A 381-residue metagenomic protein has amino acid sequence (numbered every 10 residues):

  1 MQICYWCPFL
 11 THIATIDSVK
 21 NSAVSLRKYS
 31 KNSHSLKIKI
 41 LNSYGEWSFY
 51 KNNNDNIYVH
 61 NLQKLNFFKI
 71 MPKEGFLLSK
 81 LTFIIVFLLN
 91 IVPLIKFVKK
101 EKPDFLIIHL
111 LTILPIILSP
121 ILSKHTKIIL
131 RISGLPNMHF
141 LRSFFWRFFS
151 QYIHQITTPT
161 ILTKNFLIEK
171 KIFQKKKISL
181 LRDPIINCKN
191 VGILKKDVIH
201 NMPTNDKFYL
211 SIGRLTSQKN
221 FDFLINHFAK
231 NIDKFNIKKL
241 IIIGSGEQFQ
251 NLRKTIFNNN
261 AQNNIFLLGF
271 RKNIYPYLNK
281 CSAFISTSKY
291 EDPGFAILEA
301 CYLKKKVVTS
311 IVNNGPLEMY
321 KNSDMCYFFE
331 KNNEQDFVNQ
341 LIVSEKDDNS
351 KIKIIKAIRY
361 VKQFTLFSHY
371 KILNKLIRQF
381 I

Functional and structural regions predicted by a protein language model:
Y5-I13, S25-L81: N-terminal strand-loop element at the rim of the active site of nucleotide-sugar-dependent glycosyltransferases
A14-V24, K207, S211-K230, E247-R253 (+1 more regions): A conserved mid-protein helix/loop that constitutes part of the nucleotide-sugar donor-binding site
F87-N90, I108-L114, I132: Short His-centered aromatic/hydrophobic patch
H154-I178, I185-N187: A short, active-site helix/loop in glycosyltransferases that binds the activated sugar's phosphate group
R253-G269: Nucleotide-activated donor-binding/catalytic signature segment of Leloir-type glycosyltransferases, i.e., the conserved
F270, K289: Aromatic "clamp/platform" in nucleotide-sugar-dependent glycosyltransferases that forms part of the donor/acceptor
K306-S310: Short hydrophobic beta-strand element within catalytic cores of glycosyltransferases and related nucleotide-activated
N322-E334, I342-D348: Conserved acidic donor-binding segment of nucleotide-sugar-dependent glycosyltransferases
